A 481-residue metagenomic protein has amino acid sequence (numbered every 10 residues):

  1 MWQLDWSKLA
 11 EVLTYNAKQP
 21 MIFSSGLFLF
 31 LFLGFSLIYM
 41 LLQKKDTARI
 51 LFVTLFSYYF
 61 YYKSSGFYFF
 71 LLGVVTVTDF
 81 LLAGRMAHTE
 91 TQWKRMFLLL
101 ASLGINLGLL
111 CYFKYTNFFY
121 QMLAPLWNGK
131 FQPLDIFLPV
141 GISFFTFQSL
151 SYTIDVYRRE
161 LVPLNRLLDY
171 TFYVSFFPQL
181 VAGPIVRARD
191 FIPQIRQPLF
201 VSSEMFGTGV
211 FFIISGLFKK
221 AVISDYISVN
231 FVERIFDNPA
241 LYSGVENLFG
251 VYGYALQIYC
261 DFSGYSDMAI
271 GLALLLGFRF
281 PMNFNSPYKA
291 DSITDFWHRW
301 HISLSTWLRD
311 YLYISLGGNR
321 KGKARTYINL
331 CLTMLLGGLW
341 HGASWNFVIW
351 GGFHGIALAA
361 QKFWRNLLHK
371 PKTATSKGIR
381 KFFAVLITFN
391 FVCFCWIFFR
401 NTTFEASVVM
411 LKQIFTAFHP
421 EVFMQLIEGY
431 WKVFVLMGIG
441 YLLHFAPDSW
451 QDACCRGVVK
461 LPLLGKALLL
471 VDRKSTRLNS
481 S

Functional and structural regions predicted by a protein language model:
W2-R477, S481: Membrane-embedded transmembrane alpha-helical bundles that form the catalytic cores of multi-pass lipid-modifying
